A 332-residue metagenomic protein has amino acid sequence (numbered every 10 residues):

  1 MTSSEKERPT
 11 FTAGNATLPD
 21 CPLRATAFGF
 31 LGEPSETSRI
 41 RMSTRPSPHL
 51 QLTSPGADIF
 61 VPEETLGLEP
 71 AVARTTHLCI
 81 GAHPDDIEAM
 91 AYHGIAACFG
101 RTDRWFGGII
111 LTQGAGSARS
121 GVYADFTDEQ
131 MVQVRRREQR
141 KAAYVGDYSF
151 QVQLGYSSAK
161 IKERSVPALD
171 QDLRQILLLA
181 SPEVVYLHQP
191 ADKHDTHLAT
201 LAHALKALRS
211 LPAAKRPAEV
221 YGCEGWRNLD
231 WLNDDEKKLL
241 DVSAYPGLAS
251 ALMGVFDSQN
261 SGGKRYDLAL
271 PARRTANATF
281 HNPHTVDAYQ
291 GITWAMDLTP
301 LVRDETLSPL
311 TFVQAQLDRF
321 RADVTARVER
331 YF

Functional and structural regions predicted by a protein language model:
S3-S4, G14, G29: Intrinsically disordered, low-complexity segments enriched in small polar residues
S3-S4, S35-S38: Serine residues within intrinsically disordered or low-complexity segments
F28-E33, I40-L78, E163-F332: Metal-dependent de-N-acetylase/amidase catalytic core
A73-R74, L78-E129: ATP-dependent adenylation/pyrophosphate-handling site
I109-T112, K141-S157: A conserved beta-strand->alpha-helix junction
R119-V122, I161-V166: Metal-dependent catalytic neighborhoods of phosphoester/phosphodiester hydrolases
M131-G146, H203: Short, solvent-exposed amphipathic alpha-helices that sit in or adjacent to ligand/effector-binding or catalytic
